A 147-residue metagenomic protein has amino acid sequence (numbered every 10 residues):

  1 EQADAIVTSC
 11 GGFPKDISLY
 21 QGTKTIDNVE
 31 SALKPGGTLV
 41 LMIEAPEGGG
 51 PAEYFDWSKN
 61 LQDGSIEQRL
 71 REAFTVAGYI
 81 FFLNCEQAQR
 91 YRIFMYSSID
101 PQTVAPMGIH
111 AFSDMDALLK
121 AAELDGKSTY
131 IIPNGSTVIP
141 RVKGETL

Functional and structural regions predicted by a protein language model:
E1-Y20: A conserved active-site cap/scaffold subdomain adjacent to cofactor or substrate pockets
A3, R90-Y91, G126: Short, well-ordered alpha-helix to beta-strand connector turns
D4-S9, V40, Y130-I131: Structural motif
V7, V29-E30, L119: Generic hydrophobic alpha-helical scaffold/packing signal
G11, E44-P46, S98-I99, N134: Short, ordered loop/turn segments at secondary-structure junctions
P14-I17, E47-P51, P101-V104, T137-P140: Flexible loop/turn segments at secondary-structure boundaries
D16-F94: C-terminal catalytic subdomain
D100-L147: Extended hydrophobic packing segments that form well-structured cores
